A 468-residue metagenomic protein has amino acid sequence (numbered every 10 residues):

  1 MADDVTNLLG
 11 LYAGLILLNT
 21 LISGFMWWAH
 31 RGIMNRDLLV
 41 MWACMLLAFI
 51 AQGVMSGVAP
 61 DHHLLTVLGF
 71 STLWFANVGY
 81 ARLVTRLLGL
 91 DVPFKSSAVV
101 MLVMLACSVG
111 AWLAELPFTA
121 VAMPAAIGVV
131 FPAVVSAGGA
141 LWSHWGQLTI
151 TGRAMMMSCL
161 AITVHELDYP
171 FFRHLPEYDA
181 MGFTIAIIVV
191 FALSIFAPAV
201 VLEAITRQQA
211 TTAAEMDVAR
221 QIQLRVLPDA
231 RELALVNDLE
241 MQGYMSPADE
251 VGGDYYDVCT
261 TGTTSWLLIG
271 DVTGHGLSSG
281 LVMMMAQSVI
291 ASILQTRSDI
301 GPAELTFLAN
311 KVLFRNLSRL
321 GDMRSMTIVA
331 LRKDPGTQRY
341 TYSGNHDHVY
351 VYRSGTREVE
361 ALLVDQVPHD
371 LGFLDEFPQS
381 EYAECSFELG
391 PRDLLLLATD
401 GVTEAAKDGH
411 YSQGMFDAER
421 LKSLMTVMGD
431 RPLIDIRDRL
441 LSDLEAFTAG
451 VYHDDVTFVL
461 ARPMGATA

Functional and structural regions predicted by a protein language model:
M1-L18: Hydrophobic transmembrane alpha-helical segments in integral membrane proteins
L8, M34-M41: Hydrophobic alpha-helix/TM-entry signal in multi-pass membrane transporters
L17-D37, F49-E203: Juxtamembrane segments at transmembrane-helix boundaries in multi-pass signal-transduction membrane proteins
S23-W27, A137-L141, M285-T296, R420-M428 (+1 more regions): Solvent-exposed, amphipathic alpha-helical segments
F191-I195, A199-I205, S288-T296, A405: Signal-transmission/dimerization alpha-helices at domain junctions
Q208-L394, V451-A468: … and, occasionally, acidic/histidine-rich disordered N-termini of signaling adaptors
C385-L397, V402-A468: C-terminal catalytic subdomain
